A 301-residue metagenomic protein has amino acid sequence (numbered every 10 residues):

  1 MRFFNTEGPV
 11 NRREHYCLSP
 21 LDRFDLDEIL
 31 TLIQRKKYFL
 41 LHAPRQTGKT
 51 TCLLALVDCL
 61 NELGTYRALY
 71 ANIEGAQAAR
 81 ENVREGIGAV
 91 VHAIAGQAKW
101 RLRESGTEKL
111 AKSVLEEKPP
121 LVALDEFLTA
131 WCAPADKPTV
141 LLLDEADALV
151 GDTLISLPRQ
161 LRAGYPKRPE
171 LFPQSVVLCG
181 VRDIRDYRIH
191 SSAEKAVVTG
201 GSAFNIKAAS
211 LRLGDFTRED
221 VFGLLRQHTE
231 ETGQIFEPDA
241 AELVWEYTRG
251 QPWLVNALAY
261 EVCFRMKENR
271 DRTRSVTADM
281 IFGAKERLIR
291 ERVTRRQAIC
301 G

Functional and structural regions predicted by a protein language model:
M1-T47, T51-L60, E126-W131: Walker A/P-loop-proximal flanking segment of P-loop NTPase domains
E62-A78: Conserved catalytic segments around the Walker B and adjacent sensor/switch elements of P-loop NTPase domains
A68, R80-S105: Conserved NTP-binding/hydrolysis module of P-loop NTPases
E74-A79, A148, V181-D186, T217-V221 (+1 more regions): Conserved nucleotide-binding/hydrolysis micro-motifs of P-loop NTPases
R80-R84, S105-L128: Short glycine-rich substrate-engagement loop in P-loop NTPases that contacts/grips substrate
L115-D183, H190-T199: Conserved Walker B catalytic segment
Y187-L243, R270: Helix-loop-helix "sensor" segment of P-loop NTPases
E219, R226-G301: Winged-helix-like regulatory helical subdomains adjacent to P-loop NTPase cores
